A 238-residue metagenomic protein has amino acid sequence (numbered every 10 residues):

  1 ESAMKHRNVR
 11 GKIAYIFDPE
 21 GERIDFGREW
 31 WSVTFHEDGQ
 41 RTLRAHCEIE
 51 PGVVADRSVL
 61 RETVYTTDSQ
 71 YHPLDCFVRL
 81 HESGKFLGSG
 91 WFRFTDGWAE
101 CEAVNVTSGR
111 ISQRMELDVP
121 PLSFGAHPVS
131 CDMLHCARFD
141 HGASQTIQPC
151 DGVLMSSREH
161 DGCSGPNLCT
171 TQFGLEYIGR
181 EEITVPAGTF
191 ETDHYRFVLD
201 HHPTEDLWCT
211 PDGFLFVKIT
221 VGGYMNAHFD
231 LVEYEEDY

Functional and structural regions predicted by a protein language model:
S2-N105, P149-Y238: Acidic, serine/threonine-rich low-complexity disordered tracts
T95-R158: Surface-exposed beta-loop interaction hotspot
